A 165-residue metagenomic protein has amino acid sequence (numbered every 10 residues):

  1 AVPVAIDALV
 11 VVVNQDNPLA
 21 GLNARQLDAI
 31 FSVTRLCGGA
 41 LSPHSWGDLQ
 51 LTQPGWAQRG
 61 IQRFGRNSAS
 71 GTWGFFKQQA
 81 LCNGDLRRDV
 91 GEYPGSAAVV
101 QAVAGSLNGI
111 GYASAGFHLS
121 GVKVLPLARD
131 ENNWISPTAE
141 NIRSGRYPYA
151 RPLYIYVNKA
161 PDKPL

Functional and structural regions predicted by a protein language model:
A1-L165: Flexible loop/hinge segments at secondary-structure junctions
